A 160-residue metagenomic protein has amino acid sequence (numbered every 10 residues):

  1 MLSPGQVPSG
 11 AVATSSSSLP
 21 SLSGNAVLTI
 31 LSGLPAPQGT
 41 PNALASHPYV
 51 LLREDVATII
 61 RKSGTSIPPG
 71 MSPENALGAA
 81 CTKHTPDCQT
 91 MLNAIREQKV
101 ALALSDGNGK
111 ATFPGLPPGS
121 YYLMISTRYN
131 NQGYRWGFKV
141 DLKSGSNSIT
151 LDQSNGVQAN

Functional and structural regions predicted by a protein language model:
M1-Q89, T127-N160: Primarily secretory-pathway and cell-envelope proteins
S46, P118-G119: Beta-strand-connecting loops/turns
L92-I95: TPR-adjacent "capping" and linker segments in tetratricopeptide-repeat scaffold/adaptor proteins
E97-K99: Short, small/polar residue-rich loop motifs at catalytic or cofactor-binding pockets
L102-S105: Short beta-strand segments within Ig-like beta-sandwich modules, predominantly Fibronectin type-III
N108-G115: Short, surface-exposed beta-strand/beta-hairpin micro-motifs centered on an aromatic residue
G119-I125: A short tyrosine-centered beta-strand micro-motif
